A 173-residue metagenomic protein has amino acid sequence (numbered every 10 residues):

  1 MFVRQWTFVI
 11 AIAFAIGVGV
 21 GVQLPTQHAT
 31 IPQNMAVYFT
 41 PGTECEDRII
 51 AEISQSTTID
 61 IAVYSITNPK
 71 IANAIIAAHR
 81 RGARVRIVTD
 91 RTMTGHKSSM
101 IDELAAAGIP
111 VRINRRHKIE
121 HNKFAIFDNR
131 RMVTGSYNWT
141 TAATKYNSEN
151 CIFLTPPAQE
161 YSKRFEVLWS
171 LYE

Functional and structural regions predicted by a protein language model:
T7-G21: Hydrophobic membrane-insertion alpha-helices, especially the h-region of bacterial N-terminal signal peptides
L24-V37: Ser/Thr/Pro/Gly-rich low-complexity linker/stalk segments immediately outside membranes or between
Y38-E44, T67-N68: A general structural motif
I49-I109: Primarily the HKD phosphodiesterase
I53-S54, L104-A105, H117-E120, A125-D128 (+1 more regions): Extracellular/periplasmic catalytic domains that process cell-envelope and extracellular macromolecules
D60-A62, R86-T89, R112-I113, A125-I126 (+2 more regions): Structural recognition of the beta-strand scaffold that forms the well-ordered cores of secreted hydrolase catalytic
S65-P69, R91-G95, H117-E120, R131-M132 (+2 more regions): Solvent-exposed loop/turn segments at secondary-structure junctions within structured extracellular/periplasmic domains
M132-E173: Signature of lipid phosphatidyltransferase scaffolds
